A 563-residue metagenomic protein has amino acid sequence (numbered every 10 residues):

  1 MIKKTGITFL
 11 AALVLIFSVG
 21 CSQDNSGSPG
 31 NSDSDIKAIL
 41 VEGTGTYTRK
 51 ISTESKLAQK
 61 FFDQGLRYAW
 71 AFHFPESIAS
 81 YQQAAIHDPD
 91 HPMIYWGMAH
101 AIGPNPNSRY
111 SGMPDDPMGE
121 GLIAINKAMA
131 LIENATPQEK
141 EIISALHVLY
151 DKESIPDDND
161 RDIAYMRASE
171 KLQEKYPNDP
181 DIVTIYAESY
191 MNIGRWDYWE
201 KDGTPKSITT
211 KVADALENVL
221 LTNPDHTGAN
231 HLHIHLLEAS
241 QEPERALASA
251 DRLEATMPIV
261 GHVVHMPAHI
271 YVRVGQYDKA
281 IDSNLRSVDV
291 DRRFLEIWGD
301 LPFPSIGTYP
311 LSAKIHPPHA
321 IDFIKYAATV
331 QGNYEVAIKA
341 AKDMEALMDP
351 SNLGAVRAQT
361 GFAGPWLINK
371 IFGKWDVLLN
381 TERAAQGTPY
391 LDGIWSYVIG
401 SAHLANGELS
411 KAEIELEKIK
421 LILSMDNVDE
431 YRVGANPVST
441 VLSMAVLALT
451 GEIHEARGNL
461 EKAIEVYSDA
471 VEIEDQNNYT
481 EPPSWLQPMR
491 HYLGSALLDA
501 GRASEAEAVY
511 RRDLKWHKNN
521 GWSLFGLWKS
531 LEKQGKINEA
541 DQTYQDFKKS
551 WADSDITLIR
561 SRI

Functional and structural regions predicted by a protein language model:
F17-G20: C-terminal motif of bacterial Sec signal peptides marking the signal peptidase cleavage site
S28-D90, Y95-N178, I185-L221, D225 (+10 more regions): Short coil/linker segments at helix-helix boundaries
P92, A99, G103, M113-A130 (+7 more regions): TPR/TPR-like (Sel1-like) alpha-helical repeat modules
S401-G407, S439-V471, P482, Q487-A503 (+1 more regions): C-terminal substrate/ligand-recognition segments
